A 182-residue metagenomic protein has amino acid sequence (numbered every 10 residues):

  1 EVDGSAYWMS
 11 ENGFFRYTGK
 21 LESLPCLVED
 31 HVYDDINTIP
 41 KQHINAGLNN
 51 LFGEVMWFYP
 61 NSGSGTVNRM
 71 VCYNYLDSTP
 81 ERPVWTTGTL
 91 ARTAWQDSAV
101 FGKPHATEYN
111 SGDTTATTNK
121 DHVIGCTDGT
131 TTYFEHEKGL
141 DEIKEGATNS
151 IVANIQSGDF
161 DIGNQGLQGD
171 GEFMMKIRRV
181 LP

Functional and structural regions predicted by a protein language model:
E1-S5, E11-P182: Beta-sheet repeat architectures centered on beta-propellers
